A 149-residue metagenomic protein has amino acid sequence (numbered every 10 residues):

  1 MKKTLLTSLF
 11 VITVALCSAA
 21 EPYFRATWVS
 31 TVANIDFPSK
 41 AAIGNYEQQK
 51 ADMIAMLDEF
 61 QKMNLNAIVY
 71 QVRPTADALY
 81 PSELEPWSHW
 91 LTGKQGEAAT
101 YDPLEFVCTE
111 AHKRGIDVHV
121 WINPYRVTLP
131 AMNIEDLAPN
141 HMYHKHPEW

Functional and structural regions predicted by a protein language model:
T4-V14: Sec-dependent N-terminal signal peptides
L9, V32, R73: Flexible loop residues that form catalytic and substrate-binding hotspots at small-molecule/glycan-binding clefts
A19-N66, Y70: Mature N-terminal, pre-catalytic/accessory segment of carbohydrate-active enzymes
S30, N34-A51, Y125-W149: Active-site-adjacent "subsite" loops/lids of carbohydrate-active enzymes
I43-M63, W90-R114: Aromatic- and glycine-enriched glycan-recognition loops and surfaces that form the carbohydrate-binding subsites
M63-A99: Aromatic-lined carbohydrate-binding/catalytic grooves of carbohydrate-active enzymes
Q71-L79, F106-Y143: Substrate-binding cleft and catalytic face of glycoside hydrolase catalytic domains, especially the flexible beta-alpha
